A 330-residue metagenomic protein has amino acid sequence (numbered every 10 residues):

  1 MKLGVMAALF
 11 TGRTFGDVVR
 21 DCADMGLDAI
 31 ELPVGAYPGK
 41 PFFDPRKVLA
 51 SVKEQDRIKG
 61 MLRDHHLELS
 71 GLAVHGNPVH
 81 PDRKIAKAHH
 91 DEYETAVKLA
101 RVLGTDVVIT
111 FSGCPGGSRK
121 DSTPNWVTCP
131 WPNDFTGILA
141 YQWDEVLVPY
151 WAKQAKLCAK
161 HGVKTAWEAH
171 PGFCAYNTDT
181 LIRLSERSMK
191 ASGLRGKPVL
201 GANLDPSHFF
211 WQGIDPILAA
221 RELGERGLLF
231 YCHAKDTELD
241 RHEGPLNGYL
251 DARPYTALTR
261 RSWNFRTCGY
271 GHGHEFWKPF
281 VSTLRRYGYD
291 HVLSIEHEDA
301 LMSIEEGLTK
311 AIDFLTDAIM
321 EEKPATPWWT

Functional and structural regions predicted by a protein language model:
M1-A29, R63, R83, G104-D106 (+3 more regions): Histidine-acidic metal/acid-base catalytic patches
M1-L3, L67, H90: Transmembrane beta-strand segments of Gram-negative outer membrane beta-barrel proteins
G16-D17, D21, D56-H65, P78-A202 (+1 more regions): Active-site acidic/histidine proton-transfer and metal-coordination neighborhood in alpha/beta enzyme cores
E31-L32, G71, I109-T110, W167 (+2 more regions): Hydrophobic residues in well-ordered beta-strands that form the structural core
L32-R57, G113-R119: Glycine-rich, proline-tolerant flexible connector loops at the mouths of alpha/beta enzymes
G35, N77, G113, T237 (+1 more regions): Flexible loop residues that form catalytic and substrate-binding hotspots at small-molecule/glycan-binding clefts
F43-E54, P132-P149, A257-G273: A short acidic, glycine-rich active-site loop that binds or catalyzes chemistry on phosphate/adenosine moieties
P45-L49, G116-W131, G244-R253: Aromatic- and acidic-residue-enriched segments that line the glycan-binding/catalytic groove of carbohydrate-active
